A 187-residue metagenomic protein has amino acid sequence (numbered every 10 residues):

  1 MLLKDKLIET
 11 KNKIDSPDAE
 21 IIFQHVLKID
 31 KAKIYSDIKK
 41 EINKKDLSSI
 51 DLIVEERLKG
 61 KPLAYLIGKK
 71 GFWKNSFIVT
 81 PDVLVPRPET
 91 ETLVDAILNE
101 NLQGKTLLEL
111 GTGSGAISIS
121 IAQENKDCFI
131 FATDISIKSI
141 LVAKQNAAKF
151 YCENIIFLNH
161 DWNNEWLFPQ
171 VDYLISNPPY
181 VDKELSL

Functional and structural regions predicted by a protein language model:
M1-I67: N-terminal auxiliary segments of SAM/dcSAM-dependent transferases
M1-K13, K45, N99-Q103, F129 (+2 more regions): Short, Lys/Arg-enriched, disordered terminal segments
K28-I29, V83, Y180-V181: Active-site/binding-pocket entry motifs
I38, G68, T80-P81, L158 (+1 more regions): A secondary-structure boundary/capping signal
D51-N125, T133-V142: SAM-dependent Rossmann-like transferase core, predominantly class I methyltransferases with a strong bias toward
D127-F129, T133-L187: S-adenosylmethionine
